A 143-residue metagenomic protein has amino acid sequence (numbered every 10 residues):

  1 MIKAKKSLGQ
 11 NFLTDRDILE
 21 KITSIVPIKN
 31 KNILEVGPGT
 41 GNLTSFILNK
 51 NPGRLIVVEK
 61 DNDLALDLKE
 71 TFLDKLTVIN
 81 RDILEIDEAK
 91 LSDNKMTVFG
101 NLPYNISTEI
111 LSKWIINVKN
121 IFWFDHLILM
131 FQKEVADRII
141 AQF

Functional and structural regions predicted by a protein language model:
M1-F143: Catalytic cores of RNA-modifying enzymes
